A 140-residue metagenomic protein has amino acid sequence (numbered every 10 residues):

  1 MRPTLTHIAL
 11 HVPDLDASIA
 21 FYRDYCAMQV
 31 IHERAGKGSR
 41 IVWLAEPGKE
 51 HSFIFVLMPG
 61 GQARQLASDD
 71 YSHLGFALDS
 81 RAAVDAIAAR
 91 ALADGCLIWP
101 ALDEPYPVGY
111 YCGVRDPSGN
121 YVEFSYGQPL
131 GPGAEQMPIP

Functional and structural regions predicted by a protein language model:
M1-D16, H73-L74, Q128-P140: N-terminal beta-strand motif that seeds the catalytic metal site of vicinal oxygen chelate
R2, L10-S52: Core segments of cupin and vicinal oxygen chelate
L5-P13, A45, R64-R90, Y110-R115: Vicinal oxygen chelate
I19, R23-D24, D85, L92 (+1 more regions): Short, surface-exposed helix/turn micro-motifs that flank interaction/cofactor sites
I31, S52-F53, W99, V122: Generic structural signal for well-ordered beta-strand positions
M58-R64: Short beta-strand/turn micro-motifs at beta-sheet edges
A88-P140: Vicinal oxygen chelate
